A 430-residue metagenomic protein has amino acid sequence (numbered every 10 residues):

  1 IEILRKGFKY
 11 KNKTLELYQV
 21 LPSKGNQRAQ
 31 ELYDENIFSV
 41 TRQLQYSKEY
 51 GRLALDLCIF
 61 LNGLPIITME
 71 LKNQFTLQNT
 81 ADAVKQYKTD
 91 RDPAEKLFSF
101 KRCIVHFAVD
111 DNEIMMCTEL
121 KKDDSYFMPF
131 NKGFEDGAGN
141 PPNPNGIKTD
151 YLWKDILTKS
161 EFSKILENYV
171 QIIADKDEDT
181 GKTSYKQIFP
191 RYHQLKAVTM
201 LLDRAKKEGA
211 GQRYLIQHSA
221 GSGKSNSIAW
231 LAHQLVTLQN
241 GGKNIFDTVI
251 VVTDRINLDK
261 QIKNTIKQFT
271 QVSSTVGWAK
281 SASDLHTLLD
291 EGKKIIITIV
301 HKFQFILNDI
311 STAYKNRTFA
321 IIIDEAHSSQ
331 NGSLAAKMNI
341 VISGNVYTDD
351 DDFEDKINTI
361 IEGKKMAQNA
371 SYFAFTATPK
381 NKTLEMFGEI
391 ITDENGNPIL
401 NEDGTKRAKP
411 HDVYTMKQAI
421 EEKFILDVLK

Functional and structural regions predicted by a protein language model:
I1-T248, N257-S273, E291, H301 (+4 more regions): ATP-dependent helicase/translocase motor core
T80, M128, Q304-K430: Signature of the SF2 helicase/ATPase Hel1-core->accessory helical subdomain module
A108, I296-I299, A370-T376: Structural recognition of the conserved hydrophobic beta-strand(s) that form the central parallel beta-sheet of P-loop
V109-D110, T253, I323, T376: Short beta-strand/turn micro-motifs composed of small residues that flank or help shape donor/cofactor-binding pockets
V251, I296-T298, I321: Hydrophobic positions in the central parallel beta-sheet of the AAA+
T253-I256, V276-H286, V300-F305: Conserved helicase motor
V272-T275, K423: Conserved AMP-binding/adenylation subdomain of ANL enzymes
A282-I296, A313: Conserved motor-coupling elements within RecA-like helicase/translocase cores
